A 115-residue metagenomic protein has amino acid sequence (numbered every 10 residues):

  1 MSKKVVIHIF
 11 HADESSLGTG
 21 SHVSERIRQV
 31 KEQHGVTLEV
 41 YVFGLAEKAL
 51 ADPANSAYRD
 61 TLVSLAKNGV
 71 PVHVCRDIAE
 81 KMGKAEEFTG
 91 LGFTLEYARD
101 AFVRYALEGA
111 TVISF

Functional and structural regions predicted by a protein language model:
V5-S21, E47-P53: Short, glycine-rich nucleotide/cofactor-binding loops
S16-Q33: Histidine-anchored nucleotide/phosphate-binding helix
E32, A66, T89, A106-L107: Anion (oxyanion) recognition and catalysis
T37-G44, V72-I78: Short internal beta-strands
D52-G92: Mid-chain, well-packed structural core segment of small domains
T94-R99: Short acidic-hydrophobic, aromatic-tinged amphipathic segments that line or gate anion-handling sites
A110: C-terminal binding/interaction regions
S114-F115: Aromatic- and Gly/Pro-rich donor/ligand-binding loops that form nucleotide- or phosphate-bearing donor binding pockets
